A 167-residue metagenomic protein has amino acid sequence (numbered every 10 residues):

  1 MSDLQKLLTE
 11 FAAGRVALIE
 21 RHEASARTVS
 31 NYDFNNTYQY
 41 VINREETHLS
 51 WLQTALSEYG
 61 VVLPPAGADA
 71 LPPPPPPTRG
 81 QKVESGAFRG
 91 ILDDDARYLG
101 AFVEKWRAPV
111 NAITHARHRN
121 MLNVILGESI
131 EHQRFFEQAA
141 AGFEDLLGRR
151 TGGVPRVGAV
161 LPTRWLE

Functional and structural regions predicted by a protein language model:
M1-E167: Iron-associated oxidoreductase/ferritin-like identity signal
